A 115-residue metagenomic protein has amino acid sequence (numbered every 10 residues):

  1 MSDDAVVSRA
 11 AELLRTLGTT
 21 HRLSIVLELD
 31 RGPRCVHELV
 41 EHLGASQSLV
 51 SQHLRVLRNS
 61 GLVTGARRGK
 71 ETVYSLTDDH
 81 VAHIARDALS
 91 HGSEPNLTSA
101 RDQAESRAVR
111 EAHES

Functional and structural regions predicted by a protein language model:
M1-R9, D79-S115: Amphipathic alpha-helical dimerization/coiled-coil segments that flank or bridge DNA-binding/regulatory modules
A5-S48, T72-H80: N-terminal helix-turn-helix DNA-binding core of bacterial DNA-binding proteins
T16, N59, S90-S93: Regular, well-ordered alpha-helical segments
E41, Q52, R58-N59: Alpha-helical residues within the helix-turn-helix
A45, G65, A85-A88: Small side chains
S46-S51, D102: Intrinsically disordered, low-complexity regions enriched in polar/acidic and amide residues
S51-L54, V109: Intrinsically disordered, low-complexity serine/threonine-rich segments
R58-R68, S75: Beta-hairpin "wing" of winged helix-turn-helix
